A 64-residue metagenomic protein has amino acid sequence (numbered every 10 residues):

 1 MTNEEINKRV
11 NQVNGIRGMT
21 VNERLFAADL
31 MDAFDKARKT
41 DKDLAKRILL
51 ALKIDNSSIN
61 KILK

Functional and structural regions predicted by a protein language model:
T2-K64: C-terminal-biased regions
